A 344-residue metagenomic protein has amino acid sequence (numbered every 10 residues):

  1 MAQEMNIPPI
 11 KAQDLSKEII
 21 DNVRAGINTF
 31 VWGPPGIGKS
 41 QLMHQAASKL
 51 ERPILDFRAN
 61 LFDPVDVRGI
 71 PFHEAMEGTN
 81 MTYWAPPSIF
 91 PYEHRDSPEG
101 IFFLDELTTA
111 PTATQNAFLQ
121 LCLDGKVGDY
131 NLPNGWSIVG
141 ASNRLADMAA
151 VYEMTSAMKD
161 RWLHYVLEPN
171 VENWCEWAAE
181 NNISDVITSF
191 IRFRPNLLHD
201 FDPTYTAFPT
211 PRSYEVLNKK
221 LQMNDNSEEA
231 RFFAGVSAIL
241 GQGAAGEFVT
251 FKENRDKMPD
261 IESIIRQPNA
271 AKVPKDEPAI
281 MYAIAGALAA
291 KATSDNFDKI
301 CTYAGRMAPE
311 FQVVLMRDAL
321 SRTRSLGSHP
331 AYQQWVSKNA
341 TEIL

Functional and structural regions predicted by a protein language model:
M1-D56, N60-F62, D66, N254-K257 (+3 more regions): Non-catalytic accessory segments flanking P-loop/AAA+ NTPase cores
A2-F193: AAA+ P-loop NTPase catalytic core and its hallmark functional loops
Y83, Y92, Y130, Y152 (+6 more regions): Sequence-level detector for tyrosine residue identity
E180-R322: Alpha-helical lid/collar subdomain of P-loop NTPases
